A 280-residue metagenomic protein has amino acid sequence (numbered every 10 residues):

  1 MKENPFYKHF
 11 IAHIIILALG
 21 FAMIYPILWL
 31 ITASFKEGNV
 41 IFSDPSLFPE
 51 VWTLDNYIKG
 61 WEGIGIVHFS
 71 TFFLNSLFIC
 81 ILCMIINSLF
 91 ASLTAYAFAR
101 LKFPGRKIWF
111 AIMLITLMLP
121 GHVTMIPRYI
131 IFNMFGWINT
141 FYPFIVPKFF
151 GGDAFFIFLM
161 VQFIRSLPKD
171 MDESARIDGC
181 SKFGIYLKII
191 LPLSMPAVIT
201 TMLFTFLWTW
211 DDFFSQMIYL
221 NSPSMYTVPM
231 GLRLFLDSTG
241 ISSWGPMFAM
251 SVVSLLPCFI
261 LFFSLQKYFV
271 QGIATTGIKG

Functional and structural regions predicted by a protein language model:
K2-G280: A structural signal for multi-pass alpha-helical bundles of membrane permease subunits that mediate small-molecule
